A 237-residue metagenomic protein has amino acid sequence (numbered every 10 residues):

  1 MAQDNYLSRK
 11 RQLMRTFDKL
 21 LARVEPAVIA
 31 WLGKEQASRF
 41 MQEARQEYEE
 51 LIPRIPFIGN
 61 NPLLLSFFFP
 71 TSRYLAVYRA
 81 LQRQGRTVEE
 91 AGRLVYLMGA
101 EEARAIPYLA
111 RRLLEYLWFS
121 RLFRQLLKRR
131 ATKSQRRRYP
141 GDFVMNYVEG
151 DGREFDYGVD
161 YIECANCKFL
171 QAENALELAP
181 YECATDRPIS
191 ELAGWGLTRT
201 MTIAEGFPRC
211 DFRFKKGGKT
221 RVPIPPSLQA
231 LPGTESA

Functional and structural regions predicted by a protein language model:
M1-Q84: N-terminal, charged low-complexity regulatory/assembly segments
S66, N174-A175, P225: A generic structural signal for short
F69-A172: Amphipathic interaction/junction segments at domain boundaries or subunit interfaces
S72, T185, F207: Short, well-structured alpha-helical interface segments that form or flank functional binding sites
N146-A204: Short, hydrophobic/π-rich interface segment
N166-K168, G217-P223: Short, charged/polar, Gly/Pro-enriched secondary-structure boundary elements
I203, P208-G217: C-terminal edge-of-domain segments
S227-A237: Short, cationic low-complexity segments
